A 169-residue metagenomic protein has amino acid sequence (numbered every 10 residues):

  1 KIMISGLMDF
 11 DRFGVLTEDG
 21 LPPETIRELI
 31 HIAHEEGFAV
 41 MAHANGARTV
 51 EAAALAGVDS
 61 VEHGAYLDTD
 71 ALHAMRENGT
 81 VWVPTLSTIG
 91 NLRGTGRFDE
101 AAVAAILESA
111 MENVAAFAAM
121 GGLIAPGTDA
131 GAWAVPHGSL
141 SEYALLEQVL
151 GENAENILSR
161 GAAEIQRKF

Functional and structural regions predicted by a protein language model:
K1-I4, M8-W82, A104-I124: Histidine/acidic residue-rich metal-binding segments in metalloenzymes
G6-M8, T88-G90, G131-W133: Solvent-exposed loop/turn segments at secondary-structure junctions within structured extracellular/periplasmic domains
R12-F13, A53, G94-G96, P136-G138: Short, well-ordered secondary-structure micro-motifs
E35, A39, F98, L107-F169: His/Asp/Glu-enriched, well-ordered alpha-helical/loop segment that forms or immediately abuts the divalent-metal
A44, L86, T128-A130: Active-site metal-binding loops of divalent metal-dependent hydrolases
V50, T69, N91-L92, P136 (+1 more regions): Active-site-proximal flexible loops/turns
G64-D70, L86-G90, G151: Short, acidic/turn-prone active-site loops that include or flank metal/cofactor- and phosphate-binding residues
V81-A104: Active-site loop ensemble at the mouth of alpha/beta enzyme cores that anchors a bound cofactor
